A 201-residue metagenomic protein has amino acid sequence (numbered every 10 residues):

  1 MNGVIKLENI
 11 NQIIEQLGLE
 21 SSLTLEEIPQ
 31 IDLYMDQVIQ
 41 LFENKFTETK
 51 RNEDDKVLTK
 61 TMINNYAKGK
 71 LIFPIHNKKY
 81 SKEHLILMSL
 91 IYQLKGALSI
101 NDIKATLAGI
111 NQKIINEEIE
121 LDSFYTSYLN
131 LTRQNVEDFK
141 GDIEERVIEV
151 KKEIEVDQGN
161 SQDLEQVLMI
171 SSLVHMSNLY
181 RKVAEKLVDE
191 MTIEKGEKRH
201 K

Functional and structural regions predicted by a protein language model:
N2-N111: Basic helix-turn-helix/winged-helix DNA-binding cores and closely related short helical interaction motifs
T106-G109, K113-K201: Intrinsically disordered, low-complexity, charge-dense segments enriched in Lys/Arg and Glu/Asp interspersed
